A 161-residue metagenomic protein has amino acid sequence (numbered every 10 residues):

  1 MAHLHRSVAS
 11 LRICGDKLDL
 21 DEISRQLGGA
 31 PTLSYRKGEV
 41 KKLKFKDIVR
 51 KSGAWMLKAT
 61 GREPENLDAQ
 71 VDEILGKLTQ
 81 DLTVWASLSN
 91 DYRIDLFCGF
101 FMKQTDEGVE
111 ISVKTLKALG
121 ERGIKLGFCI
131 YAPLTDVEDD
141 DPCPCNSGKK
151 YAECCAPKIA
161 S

Functional and structural regions predicted by a protein language model:
M1-V109, V113-T135: Acidic (Asp/Glu-rich) sequence patches and key acidic residues that form negatively charged surfaces used
T135-S161: Acidic/negatively charged segments and metal-coordination signatures
